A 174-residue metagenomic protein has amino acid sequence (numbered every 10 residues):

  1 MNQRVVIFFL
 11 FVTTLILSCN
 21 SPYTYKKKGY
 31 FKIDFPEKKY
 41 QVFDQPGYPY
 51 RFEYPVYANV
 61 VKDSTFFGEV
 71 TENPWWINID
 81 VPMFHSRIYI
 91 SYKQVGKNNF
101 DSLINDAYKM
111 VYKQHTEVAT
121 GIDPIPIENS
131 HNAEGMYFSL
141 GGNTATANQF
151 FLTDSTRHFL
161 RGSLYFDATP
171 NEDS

Functional and structural regions predicted by a protein language model:
M1-S21: Sec-dependent bacterial lipoprotein signal peptides
N2, C19-I77, P82-F84, D101-S102 (+3 more regions): N-terminal targeting sequences that direct proteins away from the cytosol to non-cytosolic compartments
F9-L10, Y48, N73-W75, F84-S86 (+3 more regions): Residues at beta-strand starts and edge strands
N78, Y89, R161-Y165: Soluble periplasmic/extracytoplasmic beta-strand elements of cell-envelope proteins
I79-I90, S102-I104, Y108-K113: N-terminal segment of the mature soluble domain
I88-K97, Q149, D173-S174: Second-shell loop/turn segments in exported
N105-R161: Signature of long, low-cysteine stretches enriched in small and polar/charged residues
